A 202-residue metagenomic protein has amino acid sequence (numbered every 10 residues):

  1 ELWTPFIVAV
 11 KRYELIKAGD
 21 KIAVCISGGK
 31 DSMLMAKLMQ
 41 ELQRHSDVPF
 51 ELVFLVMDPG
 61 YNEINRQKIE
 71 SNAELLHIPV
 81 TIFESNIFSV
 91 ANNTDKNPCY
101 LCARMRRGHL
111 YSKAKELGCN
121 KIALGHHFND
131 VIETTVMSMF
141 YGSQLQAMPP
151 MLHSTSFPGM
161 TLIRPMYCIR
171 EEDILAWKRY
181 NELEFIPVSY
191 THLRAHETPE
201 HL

Functional and structural regions predicted by a protein language model:
E1-M137, Y141, P149, E172 (+2 more regions): ATP-dependent adenylation/nucleotidyltransferase module used to activate substrates
I22, P199-L202: Intrinsically disordered, low-complexity regions of eukaryotic proteins
E84, S189-Y190: Short secondary-structure boundary segments
R106-R107, R164, E171, E197: Short, cationic motifs built from Arg/Lys/His that form the positively charged side of catalytic pockets
D130, Q146, E200: Glycine-centered loop/turn positions within well-structured domains that cap or flank conserved ligand/cofactor-binding
A147-I186: Metal-dependent de-N-acetylase/amidase catalytic core
T191-E200: Conserved small/polar residues in nucleotide/adenosyl-binding loops
